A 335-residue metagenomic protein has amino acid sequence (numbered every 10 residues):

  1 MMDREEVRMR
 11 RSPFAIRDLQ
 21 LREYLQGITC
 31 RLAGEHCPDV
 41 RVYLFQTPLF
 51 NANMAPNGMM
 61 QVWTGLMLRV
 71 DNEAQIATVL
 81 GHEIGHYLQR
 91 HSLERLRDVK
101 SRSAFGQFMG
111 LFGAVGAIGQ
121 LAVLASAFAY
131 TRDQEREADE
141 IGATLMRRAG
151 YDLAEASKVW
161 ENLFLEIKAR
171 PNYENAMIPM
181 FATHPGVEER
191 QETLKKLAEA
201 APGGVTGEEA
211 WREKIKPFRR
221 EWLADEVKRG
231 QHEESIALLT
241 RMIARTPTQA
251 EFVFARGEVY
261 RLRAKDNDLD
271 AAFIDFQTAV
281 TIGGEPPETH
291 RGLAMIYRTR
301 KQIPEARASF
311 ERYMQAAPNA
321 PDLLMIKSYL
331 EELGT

Functional and structural regions predicted by a protein language model:
M1-G110, L124-A127, D139-M180, E188 (+11 more regions): Peri-catalytic and regulatory segments of divalent metal-dependent proteins
A117-L124: Serine-dependent protease modules
K228, L262-K265, T299, E332-T335: Register position in tetratricopeptide repeats
P247, G284, P318-P321: Short coil turns that delineate tetratricopeptide repeat
V253, H290, L323-K327: Canonical tetratricopeptide repeat
E305-T335: Terminal, low-structured helical/coil segments at or just beyond the last alpha-helical repeat
